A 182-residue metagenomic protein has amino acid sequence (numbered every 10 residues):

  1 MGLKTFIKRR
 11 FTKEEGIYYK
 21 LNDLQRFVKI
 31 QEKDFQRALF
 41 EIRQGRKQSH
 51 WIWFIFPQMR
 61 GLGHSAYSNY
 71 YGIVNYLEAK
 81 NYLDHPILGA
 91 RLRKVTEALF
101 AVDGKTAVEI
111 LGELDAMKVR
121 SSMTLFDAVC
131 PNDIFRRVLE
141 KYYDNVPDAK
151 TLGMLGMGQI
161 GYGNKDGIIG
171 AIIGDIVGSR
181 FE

Functional and structural regions predicted by a protein language model:
L3-K33: Extreme N-terminal tail/first-helix region
E41-Y76: Hydrophobic/aromatic-rich, well-ordered segments within soluble, folded domains that form packed cores
I42-H50, A107-K118, G163-N164: Structural motif
F54-P57, V119-V129, A171-D175: Short, hydrophobic/amphipathic alpha-helical patches that form generic packing surfaces within helical domains
Y70-R91, V146: C-terminal end-helix/capping segment
N81-V129: Mid-chain, well-packed structural core segment of small domains
P131-Y162: Charged phosphate-binding loop/patch that engages nucleotide di/tri-phosphates or the phosphate backbone of nucleic
G163-E182: Structured, active/binding-site neighborhoods that engage oxygen-rich ligands
